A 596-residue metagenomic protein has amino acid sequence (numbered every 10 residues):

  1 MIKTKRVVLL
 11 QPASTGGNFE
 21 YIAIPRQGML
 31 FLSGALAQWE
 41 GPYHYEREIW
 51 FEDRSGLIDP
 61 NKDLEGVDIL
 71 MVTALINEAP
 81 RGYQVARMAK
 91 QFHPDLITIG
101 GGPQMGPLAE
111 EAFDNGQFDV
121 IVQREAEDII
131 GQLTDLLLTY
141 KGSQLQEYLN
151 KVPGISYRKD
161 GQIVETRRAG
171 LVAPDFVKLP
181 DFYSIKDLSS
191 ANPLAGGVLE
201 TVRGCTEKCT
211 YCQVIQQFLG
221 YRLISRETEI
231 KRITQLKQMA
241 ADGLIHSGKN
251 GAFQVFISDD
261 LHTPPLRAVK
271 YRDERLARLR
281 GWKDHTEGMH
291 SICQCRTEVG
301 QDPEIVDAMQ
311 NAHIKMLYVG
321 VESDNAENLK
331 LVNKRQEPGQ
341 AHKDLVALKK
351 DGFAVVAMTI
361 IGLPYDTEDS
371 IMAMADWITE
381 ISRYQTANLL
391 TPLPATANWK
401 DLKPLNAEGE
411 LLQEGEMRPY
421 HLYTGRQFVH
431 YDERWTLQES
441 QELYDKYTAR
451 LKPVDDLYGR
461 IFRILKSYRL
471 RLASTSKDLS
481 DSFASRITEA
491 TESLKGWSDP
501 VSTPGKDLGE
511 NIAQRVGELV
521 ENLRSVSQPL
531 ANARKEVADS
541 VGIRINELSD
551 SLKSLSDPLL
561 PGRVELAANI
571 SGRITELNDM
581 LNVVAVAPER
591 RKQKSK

Functional and structural regions predicted by a protein language model:
K3-F19, G154-K159, D369-N532, S540-R544 (+3 more regions): C-terminal accessory regions of radical SAM enzymes
K3-V7, T15, V152, Y157-V198: N-terminal [4Fe-4S]-dependent radical SAM core
K5-R6, A35, W39, Y43-R168 (+4 more regions): Glycine-rich beta-alpha loop elements in corrinoid/cobalamin-binding modules across cobalamin-dependent enzymes
G16-M29: Glycine- and acidic-residue-enriched helix-capping/strand-helix junction motifs
E111-N115, I305, P364-T379: Catalytic cores of alpha/beta
K178-V356, I361, D376: Radical SAM [4Fe-4S] cluster-binding motif and immediate context
I545-K596: Extended, low-complexity amphipathic alpha-helical repeat segments
